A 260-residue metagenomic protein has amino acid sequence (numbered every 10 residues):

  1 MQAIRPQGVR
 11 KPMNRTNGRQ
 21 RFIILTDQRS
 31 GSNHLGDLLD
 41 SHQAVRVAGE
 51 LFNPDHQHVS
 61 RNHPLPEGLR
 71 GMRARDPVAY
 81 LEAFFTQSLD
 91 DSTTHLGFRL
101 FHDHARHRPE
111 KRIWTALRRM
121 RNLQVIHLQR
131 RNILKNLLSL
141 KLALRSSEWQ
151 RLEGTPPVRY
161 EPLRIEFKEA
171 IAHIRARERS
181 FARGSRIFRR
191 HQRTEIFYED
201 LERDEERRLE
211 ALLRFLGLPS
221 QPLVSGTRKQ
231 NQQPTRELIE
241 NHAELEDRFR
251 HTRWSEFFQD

Functional and structural regions predicted by a protein language model:
M1-D91, L223, N231-I239, L245-R248: PAPS-dependent sulfotransferase catalytic core
N17, D27-Q28, D90, H173-R177 (+2 more regions): Aromatic-acidic/polar surface patches that form glycan- and anion
R21-I23, T94-G97, R193-T194: Residue-level preference for the first positions of well-ordered beta-strands
T26-R29, V45, L100-H102, D200-E202: Short, flexible loop/turn elements at secondary-structure junctions
G31-D37, P54-V59, H104-H107, I133-L138 (+1 more regions): Short catalytic/ligand-binding loop motif for oxyanion handling, primarily in non-cytosolic enzymes, centered on
N53-R61, T155, E169, S185-E256: The conserved 3'-phosphoadenosine-5'-phosphosulfate
V78, T86-L89, T93-L100, M120 (+1 more regions): Flexible phosphate-sensing "switch/lid" loops adjacent to ATP/NTP-binding sites across phosphate-transfer
F101-R186, H191-E195, E206-Q221: PAPS-dependent sulfotransferase catalytic domain
